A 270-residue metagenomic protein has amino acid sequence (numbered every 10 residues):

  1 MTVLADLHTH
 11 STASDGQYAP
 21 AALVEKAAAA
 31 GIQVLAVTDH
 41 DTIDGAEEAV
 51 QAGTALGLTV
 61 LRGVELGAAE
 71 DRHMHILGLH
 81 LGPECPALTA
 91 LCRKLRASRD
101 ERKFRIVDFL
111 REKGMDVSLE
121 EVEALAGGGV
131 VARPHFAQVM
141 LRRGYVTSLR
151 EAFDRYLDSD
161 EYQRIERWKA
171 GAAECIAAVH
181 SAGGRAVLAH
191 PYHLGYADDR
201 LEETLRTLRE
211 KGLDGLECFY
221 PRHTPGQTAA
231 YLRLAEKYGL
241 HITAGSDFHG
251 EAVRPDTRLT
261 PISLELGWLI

Functional and structural regions predicted by a protein language model:
M1-H73, Y156-D158, Y162, A170-V253 (+2 more regions): An N-terminally biased module of ancient metal coordination in phosphate/nucleic-acid-related enzymes
M1-T2, L23-A27, H80-C85, R96 (+4 more regions): Short amphipathic alpha-helical segments, especially helix-boundary/capping motifs
Q17, D100-D108, K113-D199: Divalent metal-binding pocket/active-site signature
A29, A55, A90, E112 (+3 more regions): Polar/charged alpha-helical tracts
D41, L95-S98, G128: Catalytic cores of large soluble enzymes that bind and process phosphate-bearing ligands
G67-D100, L119, Q138-E161, R258-I270: Active-site gating loops and adjacent loop-to-helix segments of metal-dependent hydrolytic enzymes
L77-G114, E210-A229: Active-site gating/metal-coordination segments in enzymes
E112-G114, D256-L259: Intrinsically disordered, low-complexity regions
